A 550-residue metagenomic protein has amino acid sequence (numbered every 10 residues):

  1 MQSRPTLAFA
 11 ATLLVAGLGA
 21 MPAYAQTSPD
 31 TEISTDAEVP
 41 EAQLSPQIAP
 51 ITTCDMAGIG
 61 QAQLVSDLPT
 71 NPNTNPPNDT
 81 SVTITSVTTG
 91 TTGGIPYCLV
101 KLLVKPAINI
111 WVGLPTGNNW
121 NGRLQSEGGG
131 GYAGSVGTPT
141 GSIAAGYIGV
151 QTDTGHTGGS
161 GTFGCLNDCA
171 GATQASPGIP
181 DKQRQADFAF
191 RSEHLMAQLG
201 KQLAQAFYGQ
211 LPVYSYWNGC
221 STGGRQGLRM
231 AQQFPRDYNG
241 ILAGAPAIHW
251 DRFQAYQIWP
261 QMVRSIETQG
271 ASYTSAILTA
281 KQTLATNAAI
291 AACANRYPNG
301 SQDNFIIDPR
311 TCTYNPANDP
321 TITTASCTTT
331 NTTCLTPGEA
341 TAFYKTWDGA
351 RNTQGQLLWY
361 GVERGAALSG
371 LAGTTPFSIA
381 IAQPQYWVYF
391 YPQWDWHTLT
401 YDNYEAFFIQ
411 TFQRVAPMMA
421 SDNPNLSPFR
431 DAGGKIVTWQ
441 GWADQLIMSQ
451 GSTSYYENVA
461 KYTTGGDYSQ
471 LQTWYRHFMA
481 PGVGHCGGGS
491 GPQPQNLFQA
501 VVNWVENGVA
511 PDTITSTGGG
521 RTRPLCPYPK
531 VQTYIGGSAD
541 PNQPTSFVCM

Functional and structural regions predicted by a protein language model:
A10-A20: Bacterial N-terminal signal peptides
T27-R123, V136-G137, T286, A292-A294 (+6 more regions): Catalytic-loop region of hydrolases
W111-G113, S135-G141, S160-L166, L228-Q233 (+7 more regions): Short, solvent-exposed loop/turn and secondary-structure capping segments
G131-G209, A255, T398-F412, A416 (+1 more regions): Cap/lid segment of the alpha/beta-hydrolase catalytic domain
Q210-S221: Alpha/beta-hydrolase fold nucleophile elbow
G219-R229: Glycine-rich nucleophile elbow surrounding the catalytic serine of serine-hydrolase chemistry
R229-A231, R236-R351, M479: A catalytic-pocket lid/entrance helix-loop region that shapes and gates access to the active site across common
V437-Q440: Short beta-strand/loop motif that positions the catalytic acidic residue of the alpha/beta-hydrolase fold
